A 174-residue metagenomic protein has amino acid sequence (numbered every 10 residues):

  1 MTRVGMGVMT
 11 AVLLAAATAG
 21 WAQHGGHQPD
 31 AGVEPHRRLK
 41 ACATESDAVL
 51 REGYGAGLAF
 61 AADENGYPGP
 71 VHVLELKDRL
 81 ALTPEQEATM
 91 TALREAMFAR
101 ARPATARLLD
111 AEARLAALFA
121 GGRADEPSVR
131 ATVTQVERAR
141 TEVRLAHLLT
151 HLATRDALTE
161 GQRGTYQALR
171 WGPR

Functional and structural regions predicted by a protein language model:
M1-M9: Bacterial N-terminal signal peptides that target proteins for export
Q23-R174: Charge-rich (acidic/polar
